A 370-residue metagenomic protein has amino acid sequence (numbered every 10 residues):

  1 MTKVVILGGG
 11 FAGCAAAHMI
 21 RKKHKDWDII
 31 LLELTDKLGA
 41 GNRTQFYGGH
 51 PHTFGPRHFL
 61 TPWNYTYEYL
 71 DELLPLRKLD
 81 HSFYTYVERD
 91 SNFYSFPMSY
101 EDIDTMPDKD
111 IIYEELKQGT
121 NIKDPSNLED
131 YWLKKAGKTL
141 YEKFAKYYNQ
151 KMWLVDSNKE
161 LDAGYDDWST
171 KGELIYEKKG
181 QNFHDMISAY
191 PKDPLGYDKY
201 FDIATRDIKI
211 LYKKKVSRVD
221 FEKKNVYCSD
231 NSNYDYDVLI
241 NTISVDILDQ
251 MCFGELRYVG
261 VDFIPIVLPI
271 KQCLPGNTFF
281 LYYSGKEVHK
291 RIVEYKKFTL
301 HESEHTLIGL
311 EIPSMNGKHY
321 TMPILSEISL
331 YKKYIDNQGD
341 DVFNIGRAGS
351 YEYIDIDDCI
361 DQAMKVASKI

Functional and structural regions predicted by a protein language model:
M1-A12: Beta1/beta-strand and adjacent pyrophosphate-binding region of the FAD-binding site in flavoprotein oxidoreductases
A12, K37, D246: Conserved Rossmann-like nucleotide-cofactor binding loop
A15-W27, A204-D207: A short, Lys/Arg-enriched amphipathic alpha-helix followed by its capping loop at the start of a domain
R21-F46: Glycine-rich FAD pyrophosphate-binding loop
K23, S217, F221-K224, C228-K333: Mid-domain catalytic core of redox enzymes that form a hydrophobic substrate pocket/lid adjacent to a catalytic redox
G48-I122: Dinucleotide-binding Rossmann-like beta1-alpha1 core, especially the glycine-rich loop that anchors the ADP
N92, D104, D108-N225, S232-D235: Active-site/ligand-binding neighborhood in enzyme catalytic cores
T321-I370: C-terminal catalytic lobe of FAD-dependent flavoproteins
